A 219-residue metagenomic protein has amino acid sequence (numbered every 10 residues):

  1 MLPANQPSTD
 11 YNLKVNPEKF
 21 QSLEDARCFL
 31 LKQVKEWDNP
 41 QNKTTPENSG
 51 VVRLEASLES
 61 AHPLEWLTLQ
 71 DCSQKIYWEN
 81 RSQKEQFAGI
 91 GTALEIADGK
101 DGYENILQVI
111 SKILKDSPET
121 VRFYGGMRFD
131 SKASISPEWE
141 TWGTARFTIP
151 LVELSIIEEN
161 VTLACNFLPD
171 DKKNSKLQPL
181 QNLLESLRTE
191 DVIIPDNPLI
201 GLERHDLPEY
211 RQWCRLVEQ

Functional and structural regions predicted by a protein language model:
M1-Q219: Signature of the chorismate-utilizing enzyme
